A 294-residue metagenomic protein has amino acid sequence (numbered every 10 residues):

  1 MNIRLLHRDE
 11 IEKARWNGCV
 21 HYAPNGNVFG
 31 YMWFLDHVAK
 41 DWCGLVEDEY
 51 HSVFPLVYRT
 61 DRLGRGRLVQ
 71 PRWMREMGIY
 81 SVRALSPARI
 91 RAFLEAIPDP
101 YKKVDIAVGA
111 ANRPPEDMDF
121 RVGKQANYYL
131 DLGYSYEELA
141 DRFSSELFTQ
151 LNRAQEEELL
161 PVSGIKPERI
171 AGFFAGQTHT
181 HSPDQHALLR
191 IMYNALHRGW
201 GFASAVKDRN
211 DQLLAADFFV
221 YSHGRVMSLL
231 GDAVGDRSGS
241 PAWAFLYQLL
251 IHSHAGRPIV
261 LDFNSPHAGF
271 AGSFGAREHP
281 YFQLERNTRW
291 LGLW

Functional and structural regions predicted by a protein language model:
N2-E49, F54-G64, V108-S238, S273: A conserved beta-strand-loop-helix scaffold within acyl/acetyltransferase catalytic domains
K40-C43, D99-K103, G201, A255-P258: Short, high-confidence coil segments that cap the C-terminus of an alpha-helix and link into the following beta-strand
D61-V69, T288-W294: Alpha-helical membrane-targeting segments
Q70-R113: A gly/proline- and charged-residue-enriched helix-loop-helix capping module
P71-M77, G123-Y129, H279-F282: Acyl/amide activation-and-transfer machinery of modular secondary-metabolite enzymes
A84, A140-R142, S240, P258: Residue-level marker of alpha-helix boundaries and capping positions
R91, E95, R190-N194, R198-W294: Aromatic (often tryptophan-rich) hydrophobic motifs at membrane interfaces
